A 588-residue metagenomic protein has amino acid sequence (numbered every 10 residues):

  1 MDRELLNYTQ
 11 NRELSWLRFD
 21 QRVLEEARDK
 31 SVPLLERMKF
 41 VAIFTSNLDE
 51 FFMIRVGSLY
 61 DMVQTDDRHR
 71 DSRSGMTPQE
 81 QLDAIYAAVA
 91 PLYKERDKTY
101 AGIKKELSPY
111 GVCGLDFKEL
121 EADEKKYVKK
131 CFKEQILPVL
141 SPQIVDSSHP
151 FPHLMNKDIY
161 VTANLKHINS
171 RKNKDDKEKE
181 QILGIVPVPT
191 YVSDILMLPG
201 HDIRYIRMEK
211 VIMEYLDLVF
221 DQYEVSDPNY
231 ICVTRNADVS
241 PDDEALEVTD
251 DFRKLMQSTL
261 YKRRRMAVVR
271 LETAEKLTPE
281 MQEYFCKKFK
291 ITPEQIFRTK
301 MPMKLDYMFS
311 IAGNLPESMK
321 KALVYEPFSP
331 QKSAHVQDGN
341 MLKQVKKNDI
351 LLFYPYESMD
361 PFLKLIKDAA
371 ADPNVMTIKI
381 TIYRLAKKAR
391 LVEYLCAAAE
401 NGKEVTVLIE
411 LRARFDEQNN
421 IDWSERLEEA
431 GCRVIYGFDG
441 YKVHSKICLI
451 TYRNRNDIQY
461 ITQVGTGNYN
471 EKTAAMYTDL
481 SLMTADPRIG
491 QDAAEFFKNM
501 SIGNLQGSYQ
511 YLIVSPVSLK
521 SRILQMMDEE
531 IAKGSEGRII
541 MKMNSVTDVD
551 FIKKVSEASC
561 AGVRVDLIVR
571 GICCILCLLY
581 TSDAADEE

Functional and structural regions predicted by a protein language model:
D2-M376, V392, E557-A561, G571: N-terminal non-catalytic structural scaffold regions of very large proteins
I43, K166, T234, E272-A274 (+12 more regions): Generic beta-strand/beta-sheet core signal
T45, K166-S170, V188-S193, D238-V239 (+12 more regions): Short, glycine-/Ser/Thr-/acidic-enriched flexible segments
F52, A245, M281-C286, K364 (+7 more regions): Short acidic, glycine/serine/threonine-rich loops at helix termini
I136-V139, L154, A371-A430, M526-L579: Primarily the HKD phosphodiesterase
I203-Y223, N229-N236, L449-L524, D528: Signature of lipid phosphatidyltransferase scaffolds
I409-M476, S582: Phosphate/diphosphate-binding loops
Y580-E588: Single conserved hydrophobic/aromatic residue that forms the stacking wall/gate of nucleotide- or nucleobase-binding
